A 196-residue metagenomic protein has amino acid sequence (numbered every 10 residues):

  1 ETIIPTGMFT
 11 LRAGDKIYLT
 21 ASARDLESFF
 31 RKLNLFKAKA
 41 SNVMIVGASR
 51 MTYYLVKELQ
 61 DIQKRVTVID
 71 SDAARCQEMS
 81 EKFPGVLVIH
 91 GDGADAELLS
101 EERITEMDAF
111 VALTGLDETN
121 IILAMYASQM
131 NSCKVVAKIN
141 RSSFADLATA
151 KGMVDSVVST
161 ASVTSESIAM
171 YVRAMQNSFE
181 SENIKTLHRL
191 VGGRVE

Functional and structural regions predicted by a protein language model:
E1-E196: Cytosolic regulatory regions of ion transport systems
